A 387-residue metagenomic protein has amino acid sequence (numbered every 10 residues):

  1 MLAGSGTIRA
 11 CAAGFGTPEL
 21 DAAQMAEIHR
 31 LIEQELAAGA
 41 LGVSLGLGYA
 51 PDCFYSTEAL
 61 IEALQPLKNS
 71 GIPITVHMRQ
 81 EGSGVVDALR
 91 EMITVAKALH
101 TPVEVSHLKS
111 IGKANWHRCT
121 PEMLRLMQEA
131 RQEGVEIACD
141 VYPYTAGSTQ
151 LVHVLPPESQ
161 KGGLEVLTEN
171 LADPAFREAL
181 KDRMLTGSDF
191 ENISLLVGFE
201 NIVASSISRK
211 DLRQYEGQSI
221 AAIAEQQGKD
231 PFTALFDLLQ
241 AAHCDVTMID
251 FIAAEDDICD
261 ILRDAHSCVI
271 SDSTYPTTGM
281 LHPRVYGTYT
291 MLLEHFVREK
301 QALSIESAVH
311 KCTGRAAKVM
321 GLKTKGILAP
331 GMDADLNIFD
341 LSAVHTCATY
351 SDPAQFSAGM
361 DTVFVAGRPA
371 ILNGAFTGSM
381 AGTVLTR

Functional and structural regions predicted by a protein language model:
M1-A22, A26-A50, L64, T94-K97 (+2 more regions): Active-site neighborhoods of metal-dependent hydrolases
G39, H77, D140, G228 (+6 more regions): Divalent metal-coordination and catalytic microenvironments
D52-Y55, Q80-V86, K113-W116: Acidic-and-aromatic substrate-binding clefts and catalytic sites of carbohydrate-active enzymes
F54-A59, H117-C119, I249, P283-R284 (+2 more regions): Short glycine/threonine-rich loop-to-helix capping motif typified by GTGT followed within a few residues by an Asp-Pro
I61-I72, V76: Alpha-helix-loop-beta-strand connector modules within alpha/beta enzyme cores
D173, D260-H266, S271-D272, T288 (+1 more regions): C-terminal cap of metal-dependent C-N hydrolases
V246-I252, D256-I258, S304-V309, A317-A354: Acidic, glycine-enriched loop/beta-strand segments at the rims of small-molecule binding/catalytic pockets
